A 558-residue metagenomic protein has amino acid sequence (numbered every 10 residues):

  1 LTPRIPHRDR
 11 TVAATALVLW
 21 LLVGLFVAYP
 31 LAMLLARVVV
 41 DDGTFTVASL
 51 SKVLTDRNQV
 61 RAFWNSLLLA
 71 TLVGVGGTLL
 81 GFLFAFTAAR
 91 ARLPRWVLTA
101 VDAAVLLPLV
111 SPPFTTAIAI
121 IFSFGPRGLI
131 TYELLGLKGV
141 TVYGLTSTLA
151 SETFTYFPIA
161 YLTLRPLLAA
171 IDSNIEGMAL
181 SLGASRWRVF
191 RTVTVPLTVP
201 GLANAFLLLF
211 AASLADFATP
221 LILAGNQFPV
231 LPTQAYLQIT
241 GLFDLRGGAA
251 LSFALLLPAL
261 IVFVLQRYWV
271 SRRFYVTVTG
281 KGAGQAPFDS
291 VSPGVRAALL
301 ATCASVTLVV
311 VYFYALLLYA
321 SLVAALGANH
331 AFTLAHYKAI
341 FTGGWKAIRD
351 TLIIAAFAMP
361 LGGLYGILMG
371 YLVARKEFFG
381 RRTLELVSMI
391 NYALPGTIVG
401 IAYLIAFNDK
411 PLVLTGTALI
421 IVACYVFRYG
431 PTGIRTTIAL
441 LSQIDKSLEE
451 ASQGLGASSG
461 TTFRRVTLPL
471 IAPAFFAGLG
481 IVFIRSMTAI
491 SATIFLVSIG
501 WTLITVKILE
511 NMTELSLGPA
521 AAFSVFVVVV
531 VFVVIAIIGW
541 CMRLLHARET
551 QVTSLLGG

Functional and structural regions predicted by a protein language model:
L1-A13, T192-V195, F288-S292: Short, Lys/Arg-rich N-terminal segment immediately upstream of the first membrane anchor
T2-R4, F45-T55, F332-F341: A short amphipathic helical element positioned immediately N-terminal to and/or at the very start of a transmembrane
P3-I5, V264-T302, T550-G557: Alpha-helical transmembrane segments of integral membrane proteins
D9-G43, T55-A169, L197-F217, I222-A224 (+7 more regions): Membrane-water interface segments at the C-terminal ends of transmembrane alpha-helices in multi-pass inner-membrane
L168-T198, K376, E450-I471: Short helix-to-coil transition segments within interhelical loops that connect adjacent transmembrane helices
A184-R186, F217, L245, F378 (+4 more regions): Membrane-helix interface/capping residues of multi-pass secondary transporters
S185, R273-D289, L326-I340: Juxtamembrane inter-helical linkers in multi-pass membrane proteins
F217-F243, L326-N329, I490-L517, Q551-G557: Glycine-rich helix-loop "coupling/hinge" segments at transmembrane-helix boundaries in multipass transporters
